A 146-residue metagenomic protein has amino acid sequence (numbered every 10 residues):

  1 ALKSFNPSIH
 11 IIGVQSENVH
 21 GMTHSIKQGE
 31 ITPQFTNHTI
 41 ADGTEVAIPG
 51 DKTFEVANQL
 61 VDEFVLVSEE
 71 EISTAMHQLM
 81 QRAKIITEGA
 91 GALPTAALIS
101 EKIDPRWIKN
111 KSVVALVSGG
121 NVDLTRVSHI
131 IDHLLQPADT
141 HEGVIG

Functional and structural regions predicted by a protein language model:
A1-G146: PLP-dependent amino-acid enzyme catalytic core
